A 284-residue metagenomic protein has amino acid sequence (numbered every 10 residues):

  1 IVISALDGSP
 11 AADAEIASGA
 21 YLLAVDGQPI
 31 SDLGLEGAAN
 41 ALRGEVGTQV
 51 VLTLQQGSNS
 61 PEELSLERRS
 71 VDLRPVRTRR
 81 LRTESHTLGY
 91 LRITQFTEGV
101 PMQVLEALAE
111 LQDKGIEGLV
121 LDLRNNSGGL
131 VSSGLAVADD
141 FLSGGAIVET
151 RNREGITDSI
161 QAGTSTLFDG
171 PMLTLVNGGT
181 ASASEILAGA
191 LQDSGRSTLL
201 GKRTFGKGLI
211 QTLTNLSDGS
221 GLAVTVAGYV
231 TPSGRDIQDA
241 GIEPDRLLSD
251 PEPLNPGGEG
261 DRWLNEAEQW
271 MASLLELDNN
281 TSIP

Functional and structural regions predicted by a protein language model:
I1-S4, S9-S18, L23-S217: Cleft-lining beta-strand/loop regions that shape enzyme active-site pockets
E98-P101, A181, E185, A223 (+1 more regions): Electropositive phosphate-/nucleotide-binding environments in soluble metabolic enzymes
S182, P232-D236: Metal-dependent DNA phosphodiester-chemistry modules and their immediately adjacent helices/loops in DNA-processing
S220-G221, R246: Short, 15-30-residue, compositionally biased linear elements with alpha-helical propensity or flexible coil
A223-A227, E243: Short acidic, Pro/Gly- and aromatic-enriched capping/linker segments at domain boundaries
D236-L248, E252-P284: Conserved functional hotspot residues or short segments at active or partner-binding sites across diverse domains
